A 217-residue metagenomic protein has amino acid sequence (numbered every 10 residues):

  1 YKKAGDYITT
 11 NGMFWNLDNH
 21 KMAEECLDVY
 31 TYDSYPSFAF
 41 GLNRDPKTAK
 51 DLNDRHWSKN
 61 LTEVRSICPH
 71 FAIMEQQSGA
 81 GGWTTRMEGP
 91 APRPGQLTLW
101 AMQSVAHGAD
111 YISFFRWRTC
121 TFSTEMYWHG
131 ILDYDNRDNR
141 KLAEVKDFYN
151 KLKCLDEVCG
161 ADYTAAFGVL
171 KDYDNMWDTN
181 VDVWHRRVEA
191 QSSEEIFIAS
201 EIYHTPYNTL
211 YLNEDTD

Functional and structural regions predicted by a protein language model:
Y1-D6, Y35-D217: Carbohydrate-binding surfaces of carbohydrate-active enzymes
T10, Y30, G168-L170: Short, well-ordered beta-strand segments
N11-M13, Y211: Short loop/edge segments at beta-strand edges and connector loops that shape dinucleotide/nucleotide cofactor-binding
N16-E25: Distinct, well-ordered alpha-helical segments
E25-Y30, G108: Glycine-enriched alpha-helix->loop->beta-strand junction motifs that scaffold or abut catalytic
